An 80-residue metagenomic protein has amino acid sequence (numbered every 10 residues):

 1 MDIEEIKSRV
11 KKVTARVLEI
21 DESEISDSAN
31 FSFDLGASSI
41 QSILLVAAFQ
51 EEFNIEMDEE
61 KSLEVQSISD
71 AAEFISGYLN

Functional and structural regions predicted by a protein language model:
D2-A37, Q41-V46, E51-N80: Phosphopantetheine-dependent thiolation modules in NRPS/PKS and related acyl-activating systems
